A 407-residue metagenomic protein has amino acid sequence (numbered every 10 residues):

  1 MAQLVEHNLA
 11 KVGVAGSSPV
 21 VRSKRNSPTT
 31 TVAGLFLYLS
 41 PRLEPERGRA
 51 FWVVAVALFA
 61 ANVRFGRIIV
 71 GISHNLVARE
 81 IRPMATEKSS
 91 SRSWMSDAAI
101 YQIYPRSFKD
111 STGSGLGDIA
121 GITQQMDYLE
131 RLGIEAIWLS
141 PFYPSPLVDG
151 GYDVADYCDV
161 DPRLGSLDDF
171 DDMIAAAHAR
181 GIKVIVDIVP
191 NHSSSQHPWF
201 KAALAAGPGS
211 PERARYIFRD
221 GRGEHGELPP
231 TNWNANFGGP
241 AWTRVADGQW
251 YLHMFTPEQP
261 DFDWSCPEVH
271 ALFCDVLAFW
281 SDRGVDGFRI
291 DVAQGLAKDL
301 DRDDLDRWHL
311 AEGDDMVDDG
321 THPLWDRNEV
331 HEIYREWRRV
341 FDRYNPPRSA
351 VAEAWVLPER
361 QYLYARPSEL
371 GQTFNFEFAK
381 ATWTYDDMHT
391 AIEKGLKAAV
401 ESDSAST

Functional and structural regions predicted by a protein language model:
Q3, G16, K24-S27, G34-L35 (+3 more regions): Short, positively charged low-complexity motifs
H7: Extended, structured, electrostatic nucleic-acid-contact surfaces
G16, W337-F341, G395, A399: Hydrophobic, Leu/Ile/Phe/Ala-enriched alpha-helical segments that form helix-helix packing faces
A85-A278, D282, G295-P358: Acidic/aromatic-lined carbohydrate-recognition and catalytic surfaces of CAZymes acting on diverse glycans
I137, F288-I290: Hydrophobic residues within beta-strands of alpha/beta enzymes
A354-T407: Noncatalytic carbohydrate-binding groove/subsite architecture in carbohydrate-active enzymes
